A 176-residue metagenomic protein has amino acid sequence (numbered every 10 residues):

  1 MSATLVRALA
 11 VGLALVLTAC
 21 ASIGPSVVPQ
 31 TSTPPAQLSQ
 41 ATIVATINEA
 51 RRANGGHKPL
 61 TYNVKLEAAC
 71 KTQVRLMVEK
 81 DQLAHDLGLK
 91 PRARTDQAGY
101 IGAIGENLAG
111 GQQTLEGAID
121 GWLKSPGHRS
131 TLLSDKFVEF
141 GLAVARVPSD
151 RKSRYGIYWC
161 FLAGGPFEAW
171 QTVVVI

Functional and structural regions predicted by a protein language model:
M1-A10: Bacterial N-terminal signal peptides that target proteins for export
V16-A19: C-terminal motif of bacterial Sec signal peptides marking the signal peptidase cleavage site
A21-G24: Bacterial signal peptide processing site
V28-V78: A short alpha-helix/helix-coil micro-patch that ends at or immediately precedes a cysteine
L38, K71, A103-G105, D135-E139 (+1 more regions): Extracytoplasmic
N54-A68, K80-R92, R129-V144: Surface-exposed patches in mature extracellular/periplasmic domains of secreted proteins
L66-Q113: Short, surface-exposed glycine/acidic/tryptophan-bearing loops
Q112-I176: Disulfide-stabilized extracellular recognition modules
